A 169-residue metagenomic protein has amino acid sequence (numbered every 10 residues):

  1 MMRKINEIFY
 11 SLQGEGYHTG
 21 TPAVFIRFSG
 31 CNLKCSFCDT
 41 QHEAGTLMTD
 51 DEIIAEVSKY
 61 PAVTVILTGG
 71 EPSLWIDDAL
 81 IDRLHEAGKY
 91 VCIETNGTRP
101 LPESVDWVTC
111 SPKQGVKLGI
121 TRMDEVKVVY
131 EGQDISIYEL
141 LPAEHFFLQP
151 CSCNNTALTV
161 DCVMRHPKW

Functional and structural regions predicted by a protein language model:
M1-M2, M48, M123, M164: Detector for methionine-enriched segments
R3-Y10, P22-F25, K34-V105: Conserved Radical SAM active-site core
S11-G16: A short beta-strand-turn-helix
S73-W169: Conserved AdoMet/S-adenosylmethionine-binding subsite of the radical SAM
